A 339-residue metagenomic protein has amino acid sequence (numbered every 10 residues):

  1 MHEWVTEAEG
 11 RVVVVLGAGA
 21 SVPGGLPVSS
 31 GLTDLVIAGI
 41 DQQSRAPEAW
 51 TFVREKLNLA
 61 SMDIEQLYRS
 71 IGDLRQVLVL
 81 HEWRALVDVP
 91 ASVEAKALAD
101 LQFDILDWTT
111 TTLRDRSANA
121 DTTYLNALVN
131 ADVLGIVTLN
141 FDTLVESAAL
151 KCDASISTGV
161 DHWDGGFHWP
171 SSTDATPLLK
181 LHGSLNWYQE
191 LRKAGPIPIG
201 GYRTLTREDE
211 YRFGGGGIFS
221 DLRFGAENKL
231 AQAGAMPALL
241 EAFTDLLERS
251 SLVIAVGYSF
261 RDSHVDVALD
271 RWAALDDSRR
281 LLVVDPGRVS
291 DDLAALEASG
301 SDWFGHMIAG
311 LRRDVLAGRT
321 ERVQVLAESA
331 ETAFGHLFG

Functional and structural regions predicted by a protein language model:
M1-L247, L252, S259-R261, L269 (+1 more regions): Conserved catalytic-core helix/loop/strand module for nucleotide-ribose chemistry
H264: Substrate-recognition/specificity elements adjacent to catalytic centers across diverse enzyme folds
